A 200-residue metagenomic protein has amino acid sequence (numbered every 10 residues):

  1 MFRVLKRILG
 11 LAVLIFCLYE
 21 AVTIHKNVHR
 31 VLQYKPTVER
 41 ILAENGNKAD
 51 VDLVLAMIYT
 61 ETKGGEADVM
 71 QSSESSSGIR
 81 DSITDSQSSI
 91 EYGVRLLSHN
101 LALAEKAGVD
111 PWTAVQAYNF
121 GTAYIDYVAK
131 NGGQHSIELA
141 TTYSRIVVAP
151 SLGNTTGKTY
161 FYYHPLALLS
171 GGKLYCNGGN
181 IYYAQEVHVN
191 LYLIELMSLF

Functional and structural regions predicted by a protein language model:
F2-L32, T37, E44-N45, R80-E91 (+2 more regions): Non-catalytic cell-wall polysaccharide-engagement segments
K48-G65, S72, G93-V94, A114-F120 (+1 more regions): Short, functionally critical alpha-helical segments immediately adjacent to catalytic or ligand/cofactor-binding
E66-D68, L196-M197: Short, solvent-exposed loop/turn elements at domain surfaces
A67-M70, V128-A129: Short, solvent-exposed loop/turn and secondary-structure capping segments
M70-G78: Short linear capping/connector segments at secondary-structure termini
